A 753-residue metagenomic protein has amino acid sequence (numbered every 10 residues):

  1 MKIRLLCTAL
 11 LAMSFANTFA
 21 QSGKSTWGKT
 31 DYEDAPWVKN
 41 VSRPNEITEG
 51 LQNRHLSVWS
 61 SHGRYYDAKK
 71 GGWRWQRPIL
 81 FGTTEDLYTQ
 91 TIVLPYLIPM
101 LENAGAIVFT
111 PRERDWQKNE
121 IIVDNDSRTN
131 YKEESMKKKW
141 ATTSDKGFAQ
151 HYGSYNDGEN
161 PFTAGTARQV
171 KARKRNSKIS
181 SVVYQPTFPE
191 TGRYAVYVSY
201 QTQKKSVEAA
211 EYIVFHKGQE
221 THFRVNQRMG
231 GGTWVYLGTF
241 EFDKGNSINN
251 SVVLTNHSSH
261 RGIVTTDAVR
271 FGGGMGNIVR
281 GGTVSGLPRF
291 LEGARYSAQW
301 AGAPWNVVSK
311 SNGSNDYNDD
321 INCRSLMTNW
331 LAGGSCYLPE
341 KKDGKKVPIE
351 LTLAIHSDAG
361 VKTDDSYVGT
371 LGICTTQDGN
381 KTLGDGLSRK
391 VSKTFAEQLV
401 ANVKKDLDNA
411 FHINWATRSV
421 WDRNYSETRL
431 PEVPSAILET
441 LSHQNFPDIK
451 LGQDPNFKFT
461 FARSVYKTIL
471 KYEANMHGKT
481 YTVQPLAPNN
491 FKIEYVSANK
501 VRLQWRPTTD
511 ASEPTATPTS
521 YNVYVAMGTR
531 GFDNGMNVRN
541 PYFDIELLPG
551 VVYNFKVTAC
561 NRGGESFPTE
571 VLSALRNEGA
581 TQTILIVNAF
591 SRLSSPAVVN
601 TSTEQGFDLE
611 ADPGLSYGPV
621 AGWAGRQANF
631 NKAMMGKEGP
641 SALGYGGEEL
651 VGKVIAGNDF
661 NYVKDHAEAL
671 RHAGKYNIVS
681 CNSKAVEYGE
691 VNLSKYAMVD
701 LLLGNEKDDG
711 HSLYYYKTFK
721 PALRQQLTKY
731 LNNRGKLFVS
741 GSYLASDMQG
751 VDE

Functional and structural regions predicted by a protein language model:
F81, Y96-A104, R112, G281 (+3 more regions): Aromatic-Pro/Gly-enriched surface loop or interdomain linker that acts as a lid/target-recognition segment
S180-K204: A short beta-strand element within beta-rich, extracytoplasmic domains of secreted/secretory-pathway proteins
K217-N246: Extracellular carbohydrate recognition and processing domains and analogous Trp-centered ligand-binding platforms
S251, H257, A268-G276, L351 (+2 more regions): Active-site-adjacent mobile loop/cap segments within catalytic or ligand-binding domains
L291-R389, W421-Q444: Active-site microenvironments of hydrolase-like enzyme catalytic domains
Y472-T515, P549, G563-Q582: Pro/Thr/Ser/Gly-rich low-complexity, intrinsically disordered linker/stalk tracts
D544-E565: Beta-strand-rich modules
N692, N705-E753: A glycine-rich, often tryptophan-bearing local segment used as a flexible ligand/cofactor-contacting loop or short
